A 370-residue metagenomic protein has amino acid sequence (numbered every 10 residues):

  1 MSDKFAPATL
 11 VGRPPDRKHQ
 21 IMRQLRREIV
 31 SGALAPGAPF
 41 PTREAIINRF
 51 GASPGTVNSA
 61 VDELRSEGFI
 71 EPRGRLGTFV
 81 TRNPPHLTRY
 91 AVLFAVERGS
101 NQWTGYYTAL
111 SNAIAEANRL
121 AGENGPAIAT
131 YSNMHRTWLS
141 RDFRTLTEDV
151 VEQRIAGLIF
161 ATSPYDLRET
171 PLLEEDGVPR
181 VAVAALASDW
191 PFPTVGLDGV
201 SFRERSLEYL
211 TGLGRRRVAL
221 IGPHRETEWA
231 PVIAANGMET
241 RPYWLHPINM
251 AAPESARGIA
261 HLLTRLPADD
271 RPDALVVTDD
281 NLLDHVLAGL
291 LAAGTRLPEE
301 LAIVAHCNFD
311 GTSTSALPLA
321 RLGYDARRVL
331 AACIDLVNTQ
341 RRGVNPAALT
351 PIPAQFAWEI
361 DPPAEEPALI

Functional and structural regions predicted by a protein language model:
M1-G55, N101, G105-Y106, L349 (+1 more regions): Extreme N-terminal segment that seeds HTH/winged-HTH DNA-binding domains in transcriptional regulators
P15-R23, S31, R43, P84-D149 (+1 more regions): Amphipathic helical "hinge" segments at domain boundaries
I21, T88, P193-I221, S255-T264 (+1 more regions): Hydrophobic alpha-helical segments within soluble ligand-binding/sensing domains
Q24, A260-I370: Flexible loop/turn connectors
A91-L93, R154-T162, A219-G222, D269-L282 (+1 more regions): Periplasmic-binding protein-like
N118-W138, A219-L220, A230-A260: Short beta-strand elements in bilobed, periplasmic/extracellular small-molecule ligand-binding domains
A161-F202, C307-L319: Flexible loop/hinge segments that line or gate small-molecule binding clefts
S206-W244, P346-A364: An alpha-beta-alpha
